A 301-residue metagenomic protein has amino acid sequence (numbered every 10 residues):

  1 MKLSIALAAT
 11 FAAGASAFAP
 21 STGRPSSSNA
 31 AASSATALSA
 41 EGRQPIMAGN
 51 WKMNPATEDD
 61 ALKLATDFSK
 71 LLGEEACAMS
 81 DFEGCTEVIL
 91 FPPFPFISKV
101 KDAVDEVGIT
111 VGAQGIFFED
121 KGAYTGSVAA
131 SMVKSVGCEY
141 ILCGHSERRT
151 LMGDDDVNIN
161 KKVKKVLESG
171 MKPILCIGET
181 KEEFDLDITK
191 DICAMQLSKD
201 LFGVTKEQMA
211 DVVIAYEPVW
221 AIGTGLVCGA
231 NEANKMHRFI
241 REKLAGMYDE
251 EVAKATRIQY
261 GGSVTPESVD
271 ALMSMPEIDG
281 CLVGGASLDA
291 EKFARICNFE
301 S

Functional and structural regions predicted by a protein language model:
K2-S26: N-terminal chloroplast transit peptides
L7, N29, T57-D59: Intrinsically disordered, low-complexity segments enriched in polar/charged small residues
P20, A35-S301: Active-site loop-to-helix "anion-binding N-cap" substructures in soluble metabolic enzymes
R24-T36: Long, low-complexity intrinsically disordered segments that are proline/alanine-rich with interleaved serine/threonine
